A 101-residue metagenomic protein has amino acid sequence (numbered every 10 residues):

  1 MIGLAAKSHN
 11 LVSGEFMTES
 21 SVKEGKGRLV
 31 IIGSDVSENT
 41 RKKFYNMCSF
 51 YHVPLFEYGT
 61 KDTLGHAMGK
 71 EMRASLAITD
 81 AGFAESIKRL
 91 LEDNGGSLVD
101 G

Functional and structural regions predicted by a protein language model:
M1-I32: N-terminal first-folded block
H9, R28-L29, P54-F56, R73-L76: Structural motif
F16, D35-V36, T60-T63, A81: Short, ordered loop/turn segments at secondary-structure junctions
S20, E38, K42, H66 (+1 more regions): Alpha-helical elements of the RecA-like P-loop NTPase motor core of helicases
K23, G27-N46, P54: N-terminal positively charged helical leader segments and presequences
F44-R73: Mid-chain, well-packed structural core segment of small domains
G65-G101: C-terminal structural segments of small proteins and small subunits
